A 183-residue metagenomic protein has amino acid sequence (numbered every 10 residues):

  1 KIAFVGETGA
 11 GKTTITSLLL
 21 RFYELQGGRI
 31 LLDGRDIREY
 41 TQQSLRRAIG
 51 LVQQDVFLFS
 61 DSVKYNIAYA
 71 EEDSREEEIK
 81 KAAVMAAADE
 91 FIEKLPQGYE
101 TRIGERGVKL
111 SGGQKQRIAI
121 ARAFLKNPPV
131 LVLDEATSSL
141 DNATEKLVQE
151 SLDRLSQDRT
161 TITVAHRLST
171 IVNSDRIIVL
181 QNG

Functional and structural regions predicted by a protein language model:
K1-G183: ABC-type nucleotide-binding domain
